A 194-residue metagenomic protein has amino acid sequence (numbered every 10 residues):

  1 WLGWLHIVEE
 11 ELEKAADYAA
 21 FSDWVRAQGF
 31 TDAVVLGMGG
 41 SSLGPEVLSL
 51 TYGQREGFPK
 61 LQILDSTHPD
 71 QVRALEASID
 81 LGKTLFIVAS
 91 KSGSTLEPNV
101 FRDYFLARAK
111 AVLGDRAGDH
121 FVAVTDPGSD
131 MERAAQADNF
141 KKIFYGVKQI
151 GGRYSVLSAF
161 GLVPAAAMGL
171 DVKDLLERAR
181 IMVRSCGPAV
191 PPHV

Functional and structural regions predicted by a protein language model:
W1-T31: Cofactor-/ligand-binding subdomain signature composed of acidic, glycine-rich, tryptophan-containing flexible loops
D23-G187: Glycine-rich phosphate-binding loops that contact phosphosugars or nucleotide phosphates
P191-V194: C-terminal and late-domain segments of enzyme folds
